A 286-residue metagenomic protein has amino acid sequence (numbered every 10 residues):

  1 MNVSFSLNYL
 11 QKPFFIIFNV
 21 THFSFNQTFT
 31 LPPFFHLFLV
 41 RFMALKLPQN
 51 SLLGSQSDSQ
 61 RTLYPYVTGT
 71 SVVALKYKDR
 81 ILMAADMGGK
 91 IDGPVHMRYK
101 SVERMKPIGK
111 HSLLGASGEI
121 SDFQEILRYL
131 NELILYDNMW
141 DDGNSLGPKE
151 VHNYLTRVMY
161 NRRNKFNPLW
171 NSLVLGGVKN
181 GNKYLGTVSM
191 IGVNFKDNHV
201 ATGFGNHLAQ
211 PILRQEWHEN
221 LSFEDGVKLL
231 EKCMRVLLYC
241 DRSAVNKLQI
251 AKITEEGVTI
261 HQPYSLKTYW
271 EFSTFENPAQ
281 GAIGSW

Functional and structural regions predicted by a protein language model:
N2-F5, F38-W286: Long, low-complexity N-terminal extensions
F5, Y9, F14-F18, F23-F25 (+2 more regions): Aromatic (phenylalanine/tyrosine) cluster motif
